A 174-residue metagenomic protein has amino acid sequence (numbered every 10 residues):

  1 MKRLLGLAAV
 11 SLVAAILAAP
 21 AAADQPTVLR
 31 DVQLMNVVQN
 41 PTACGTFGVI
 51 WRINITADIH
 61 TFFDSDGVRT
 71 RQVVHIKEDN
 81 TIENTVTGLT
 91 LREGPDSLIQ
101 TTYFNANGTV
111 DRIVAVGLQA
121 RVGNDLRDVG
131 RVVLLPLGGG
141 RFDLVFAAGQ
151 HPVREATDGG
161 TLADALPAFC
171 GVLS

Functional and structural regions predicted by a protein language model:
M1-L4: Positively charged n-region of N-terminal signal peptides that target proteins for export
L7-I16: Bacterial N-terminal signal peptides
A18-P20: N-terminal signal peptide c-region/cleavage motif recognized by signal peptidases
A23-S174: Beta-strand-enriched cores of mature, soluble protein domains
